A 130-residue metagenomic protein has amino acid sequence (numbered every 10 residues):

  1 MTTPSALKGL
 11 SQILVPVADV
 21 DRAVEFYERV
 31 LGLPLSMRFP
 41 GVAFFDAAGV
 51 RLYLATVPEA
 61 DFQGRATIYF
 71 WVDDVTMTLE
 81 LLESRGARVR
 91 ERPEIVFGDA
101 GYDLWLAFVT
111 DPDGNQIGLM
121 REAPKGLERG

Functional and structural regions predicted by a protein language model:
M1-D21, G49, A66-I68, R121-G130: N-terminal beta-strand motif that seeds the catalytic metal site of vicinal oxygen chelate
L7-K8, L14-L52: Core segments of cupin and vicinal oxygen chelate
G9, F62-G64, G101: Residue-level preference for beta-strand/loop junctions
V17-D19, A48-V50, V57, V72-V75 (+2 more regions): Short loop segments at secondary-structure junctions
P34-A66, Q116-R121: Conserved short beta-strand elements that form part of the metal-binding/catalytic scaffold of enzyme active sites
P40, V57, E94-I95, G126: Proline- and acidic/polar-enriched loop/turn elements at helix boundaries
I68-Q116, L127: Vicinal oxygen chelate
